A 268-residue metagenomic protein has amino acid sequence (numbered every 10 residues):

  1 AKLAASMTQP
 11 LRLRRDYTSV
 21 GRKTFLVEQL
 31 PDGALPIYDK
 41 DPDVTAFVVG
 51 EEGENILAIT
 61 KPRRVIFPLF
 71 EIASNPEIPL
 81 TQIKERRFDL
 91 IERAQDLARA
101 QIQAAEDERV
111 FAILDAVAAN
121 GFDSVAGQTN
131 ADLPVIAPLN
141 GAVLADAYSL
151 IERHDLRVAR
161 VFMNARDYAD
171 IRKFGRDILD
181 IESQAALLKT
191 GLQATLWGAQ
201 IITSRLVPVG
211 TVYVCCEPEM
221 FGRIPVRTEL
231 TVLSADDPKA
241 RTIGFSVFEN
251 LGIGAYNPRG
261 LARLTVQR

Functional and structural regions predicted by a protein language model:
A1-I72: Assembly/oligomerization interface modules of large self-assembling protein complexes
A1-R12, A147, P218-L230: Short, Φ-rich (hydrophobic/aromatic) sequence segments
I72-S74, L156-A159, W197-A199, R241-I243: Structural beta-strand/beta-sheet cores of well-ordered domains, especially the beta-sheet scaffolds that support
A73-R153: Alpha-helical scaffold segments that mediate packing/assembly in large oligomeric complexes
E108-A116, A159-M163, K173-G175, D180: Short acidic alpha-helical/loop segments enriched in Asp/Glu that coordinate divalent cations
A142-G175: Extended amphipathic alpha-helical segments with heptad-repeat/coiled-coil character used for oligomerization, fusion
F174-R268: Sequence/fold signature of self-assembling virion shell proteins
